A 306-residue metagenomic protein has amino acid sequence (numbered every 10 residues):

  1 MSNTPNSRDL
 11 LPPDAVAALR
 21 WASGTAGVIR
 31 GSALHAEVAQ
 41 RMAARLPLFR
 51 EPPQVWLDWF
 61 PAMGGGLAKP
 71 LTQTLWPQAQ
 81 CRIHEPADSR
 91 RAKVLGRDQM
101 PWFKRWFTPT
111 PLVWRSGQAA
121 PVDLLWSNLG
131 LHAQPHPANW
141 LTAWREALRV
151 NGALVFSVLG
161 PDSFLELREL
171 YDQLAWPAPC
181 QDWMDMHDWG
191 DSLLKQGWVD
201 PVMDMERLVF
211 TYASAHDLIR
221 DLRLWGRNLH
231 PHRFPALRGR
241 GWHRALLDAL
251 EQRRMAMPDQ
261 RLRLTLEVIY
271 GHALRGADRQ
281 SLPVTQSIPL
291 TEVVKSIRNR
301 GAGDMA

Functional and structural regions predicted by a protein language model:
M1-P53: Class I SAM-dependent methyltransferase Rossmann-like catalytic core, especially the SAM/SAH-binding loop
A43, P47, H216-A306: C-terminal lobe and adjacent flexible extensions of AdoMet/dcAdoMet transferase-like proteins
A44-A119, L124, N139: Class I SAM-dependent methyltransferase SAM/SAH-binding core
A87-D88, L131, V158-D162: Short glycine-enriched loops at secondary-structure junctions
L124-W126, G130: Hydrophobic beta-strand segment of the Class I
H132-H136: A short His-aromatic
A138-A153: A short glycine-rich, Lys/Arg-flanked "PGG" loop and its adjoining helix->strand segment in the class I
V155-D217, W225-R238: Conserved catalytic/acceptor-binding region of the Class I
